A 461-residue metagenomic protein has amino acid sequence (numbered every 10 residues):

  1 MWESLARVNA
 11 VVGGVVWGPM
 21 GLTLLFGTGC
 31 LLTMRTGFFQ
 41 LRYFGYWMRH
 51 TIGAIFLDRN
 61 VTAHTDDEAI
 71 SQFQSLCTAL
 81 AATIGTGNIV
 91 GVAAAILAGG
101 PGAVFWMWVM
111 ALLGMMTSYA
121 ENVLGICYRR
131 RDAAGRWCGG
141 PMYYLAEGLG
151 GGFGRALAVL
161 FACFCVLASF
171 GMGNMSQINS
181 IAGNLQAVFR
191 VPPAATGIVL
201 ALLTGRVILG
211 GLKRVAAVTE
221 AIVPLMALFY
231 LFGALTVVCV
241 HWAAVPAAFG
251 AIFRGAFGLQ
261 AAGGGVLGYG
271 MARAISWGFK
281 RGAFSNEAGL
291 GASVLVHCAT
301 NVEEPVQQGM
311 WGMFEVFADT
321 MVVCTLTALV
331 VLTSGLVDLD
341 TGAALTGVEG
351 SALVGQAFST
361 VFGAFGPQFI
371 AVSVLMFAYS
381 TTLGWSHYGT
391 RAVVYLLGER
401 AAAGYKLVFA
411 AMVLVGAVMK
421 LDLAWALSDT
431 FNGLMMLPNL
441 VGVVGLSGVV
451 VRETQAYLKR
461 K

Functional and structural regions predicted by a protein language model:
M1-A82, T86, I96-A103, G114 (+2 more regions): N-terminal alpha-helical transmembrane segments of multi-pass membrane transport and channel/translocase proteins
L5, R35-Q40, N88-V92, F170-I181 (+5 more regions): Transmembrane helix-loop junctions in multi-pass membrane proteins
L24-L32, T36-R49, F161, I178-L185 (+5 more regions): Membrane-interface loop-to-helix entry segments
L32-T33, M110-G135, M142, A146-N179 (+2 more regions): Helix-loop-helix module between adjacent transmembrane segments
F38-I70, A94-I96, G100-V104, W108 (+5 more regions): Flexible loop linkers connecting adjacent transmembrane helices in multi-pass alpha-helical membrane transporters
R59-I96, L124-M142, A146-G148, V166 (+2 more regions): Alpha-helical membrane segments and immediately flanking helix-loop junctions that form or couple to the substrate/ion
N60, T65-A69, G100-V109, A146-E147 (+4 more regions): Membrane-interface alpha-helices at helix entry/exit sites of multi-pass transporters
E121-A133, L235-A251, L259, G263-V266 (+2 more regions): Extracellular/periplasmic helix-exit of transmembrane alpha-helices
